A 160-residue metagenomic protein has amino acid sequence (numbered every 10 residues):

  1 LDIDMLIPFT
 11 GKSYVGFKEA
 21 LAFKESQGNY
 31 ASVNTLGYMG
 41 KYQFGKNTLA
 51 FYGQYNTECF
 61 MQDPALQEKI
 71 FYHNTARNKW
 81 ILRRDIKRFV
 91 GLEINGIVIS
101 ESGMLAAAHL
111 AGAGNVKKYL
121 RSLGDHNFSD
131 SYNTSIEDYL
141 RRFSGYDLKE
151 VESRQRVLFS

Functional and structural regions predicted by a protein language model:
L1-T10, Y14-G16, K24-V33, N47-A65 (+1 more regions): Non-catalytic cell-wall polysaccharide-engagement segments
L21: The canonical Cys-X-X-Cys-His
T35-M39: Short Gly/aromatic-enriched secondary-structure transition segments
Y42-F44: Short glycine- and hydrophobic/aromatic-rich loop-to-beta-strand nucleating segment in the catalytic cores
K69: Alpha/beta-hydrolase active-site loop
